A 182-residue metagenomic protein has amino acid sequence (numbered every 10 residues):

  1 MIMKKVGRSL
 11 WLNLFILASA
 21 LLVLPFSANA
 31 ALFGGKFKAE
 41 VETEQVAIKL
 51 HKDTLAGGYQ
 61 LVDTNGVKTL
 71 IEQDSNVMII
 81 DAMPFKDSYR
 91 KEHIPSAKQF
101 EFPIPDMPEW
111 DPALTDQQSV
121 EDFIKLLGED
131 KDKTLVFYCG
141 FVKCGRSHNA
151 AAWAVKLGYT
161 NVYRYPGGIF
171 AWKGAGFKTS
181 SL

Functional and structural regions predicted by a protein language model:
I2-F15: Bacterial N-terminal signal peptides that target proteins for export
N13-P25: Bacterial N-terminal signal peptides
L22-K91: Flexible, polar/low-complexity N-terminal or interdomain linker segments that lie immediately upstream of folded
H51-G58, M107-A113, G140-V142: Second-shell loop/turn segments in exported
K68-K133, L182: Positively charged, proline/Ser/Thr-rich regional signature most characteristic of the Rhodanese/CDC25-like
R90-E92, H148-A150, A175-G176: Short, solvent-exposed loop/turn and secondary-structure capping segments
Q118-W172: Catalytic cysteine-centered active loop of the rhodanese-like fold, especially the PTP/DSP P-loop
K173-S181: Short, low-complexity, Pro/Ser/Thr/Gly-rich segments in the mature regions of secreted, periplasmic
